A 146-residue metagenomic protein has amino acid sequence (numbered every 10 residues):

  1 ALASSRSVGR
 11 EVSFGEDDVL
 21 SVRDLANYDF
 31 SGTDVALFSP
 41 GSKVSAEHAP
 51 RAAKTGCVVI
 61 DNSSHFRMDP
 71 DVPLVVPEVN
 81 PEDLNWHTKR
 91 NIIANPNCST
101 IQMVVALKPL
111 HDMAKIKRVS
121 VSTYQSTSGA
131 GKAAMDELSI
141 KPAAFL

Functional and structural regions predicted by a protein language model:
A1-L146: N-terminal Rossmann-like NAD(P) cofactor-binding subdomain of oxidoreductases, focused on the glycine-rich
